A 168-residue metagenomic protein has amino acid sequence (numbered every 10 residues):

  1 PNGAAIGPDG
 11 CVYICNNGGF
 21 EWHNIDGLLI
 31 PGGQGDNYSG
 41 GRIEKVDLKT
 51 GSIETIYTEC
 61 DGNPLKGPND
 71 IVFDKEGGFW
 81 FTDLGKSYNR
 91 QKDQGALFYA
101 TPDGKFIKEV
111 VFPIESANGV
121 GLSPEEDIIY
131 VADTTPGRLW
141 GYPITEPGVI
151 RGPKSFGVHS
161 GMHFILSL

Functional and structural regions predicted by a protein language model:
P1-L168: Sequence-structural signature of mature extracellular/luminal beta-sheet repeat domains, prominently beta-propellers
